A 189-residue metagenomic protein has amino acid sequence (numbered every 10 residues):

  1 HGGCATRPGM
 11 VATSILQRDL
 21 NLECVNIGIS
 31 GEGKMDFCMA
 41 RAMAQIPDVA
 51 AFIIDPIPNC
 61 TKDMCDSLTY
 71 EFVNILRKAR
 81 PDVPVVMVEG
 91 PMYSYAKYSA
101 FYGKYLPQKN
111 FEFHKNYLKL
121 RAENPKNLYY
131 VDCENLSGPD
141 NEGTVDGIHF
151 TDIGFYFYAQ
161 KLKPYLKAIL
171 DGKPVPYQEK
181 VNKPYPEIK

Functional and structural regions predicted by a protein language model:
H1-I29, C38-Q45: Serine-esterase "nucleophile elbow" of acetyl-processing enzymes
G2-G3, E32-G33, C60: Short, small-residue-enriched loops and turns at beta-alpha junctions that line or gate enzyme active sites
D36-K189: Alpha-helical cap/lid subdomain in secreted, periplasmic, or secretory-pathway luminal O-acyl-processing enzymes
